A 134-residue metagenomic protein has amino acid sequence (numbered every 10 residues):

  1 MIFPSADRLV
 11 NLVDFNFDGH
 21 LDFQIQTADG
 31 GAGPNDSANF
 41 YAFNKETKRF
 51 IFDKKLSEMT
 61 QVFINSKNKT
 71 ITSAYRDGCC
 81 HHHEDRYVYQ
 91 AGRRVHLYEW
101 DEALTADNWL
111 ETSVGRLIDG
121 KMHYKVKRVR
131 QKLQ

Functional and structural regions predicted by a protein language model:
S5-F15, M59-T70: Beta-propeller blade termini
D14-H20, F40-K45: Hydrophobic, well-structured mid-protein blocks that either form specific transmembrane helices
F15-T27, K69-T72: Acidic/hydrophobic-patterned starts of short beta strands in beta-sheet-rich repeat architectures
A32, S57-M59: Eukaryote-skewed repeat-based solenoidal scaffolds used as protein-protein interaction platforms, primarily
A32-D36, C79-H82: Short, solvent-exposed loop/turn segments at conserved positions within beta-propeller repeat blades
P34-F52, R86-A91: Beta-propeller blade repeat segments, especially FG-GAP/WD-type strand-to-loop junctions in 6- to 7-bladed propeller
I51-S57, H96-D101: Beta-propeller fold detector
K67-Q134: Acidic, small-residue rich beta-repeat scaffolds with periodic aromatic anchors
